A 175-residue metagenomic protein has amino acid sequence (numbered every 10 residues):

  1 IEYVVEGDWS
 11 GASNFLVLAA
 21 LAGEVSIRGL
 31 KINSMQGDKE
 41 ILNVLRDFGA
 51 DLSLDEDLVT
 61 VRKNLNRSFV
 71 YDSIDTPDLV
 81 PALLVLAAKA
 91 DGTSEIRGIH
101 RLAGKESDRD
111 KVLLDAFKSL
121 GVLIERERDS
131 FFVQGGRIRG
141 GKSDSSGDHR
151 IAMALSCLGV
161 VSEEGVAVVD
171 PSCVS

Functional and structural regions predicted by a protein language model:
I1-S175: Short, structured segments at the rim of ligand-binding sites
